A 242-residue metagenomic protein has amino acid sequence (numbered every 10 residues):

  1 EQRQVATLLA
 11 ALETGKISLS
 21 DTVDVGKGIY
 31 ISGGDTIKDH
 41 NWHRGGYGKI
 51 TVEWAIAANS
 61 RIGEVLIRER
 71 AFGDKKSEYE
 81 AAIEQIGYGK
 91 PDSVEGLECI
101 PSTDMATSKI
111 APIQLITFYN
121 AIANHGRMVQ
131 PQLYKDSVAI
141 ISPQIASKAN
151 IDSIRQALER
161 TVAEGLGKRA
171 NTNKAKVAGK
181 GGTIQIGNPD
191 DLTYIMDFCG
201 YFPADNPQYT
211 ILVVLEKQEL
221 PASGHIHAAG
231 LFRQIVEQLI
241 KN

Functional and structural regions predicted by a protein language model:
E1-V23, A55, L115-I122, I154 (+2 more regions): Active-site SXXK
Q2, K49, G89-I140: Active-site-proximal helix/loop microenvironment of the serine DD-peptidase/beta-lactamase transpeptidase fold
R3, L12-G33, G126-K135: Short, well-structured active-site flanking segments
R3, V52, S60, K75 (+5 more regions): Hydrophobic (often cysteine-bearing) scaffold residues that line and stabilize catalytic clefts of nucleotide/cofactor
I17-S20, D24-Y79, I140-D152: Conserved catalytic neighborhood of penicillin-recognizing serine enzymes
G34-W42, G46-G48, F72-T107, A111: Mid-domain, small-residue-enriched loop/turn segments at the edges of structured enzyme/sensor domains
W54-A57, G63-L66, K90-D92, S102-D104 (+4 more regions): Structural recognition of the beta-strand scaffold that forms the well-ordered cores of secreted hydrolase catalytic
V129-N242: Conserved SxxK-family serine transpeptidase/carboxypeptidase catalytic domain of penicillin-binding proteins
